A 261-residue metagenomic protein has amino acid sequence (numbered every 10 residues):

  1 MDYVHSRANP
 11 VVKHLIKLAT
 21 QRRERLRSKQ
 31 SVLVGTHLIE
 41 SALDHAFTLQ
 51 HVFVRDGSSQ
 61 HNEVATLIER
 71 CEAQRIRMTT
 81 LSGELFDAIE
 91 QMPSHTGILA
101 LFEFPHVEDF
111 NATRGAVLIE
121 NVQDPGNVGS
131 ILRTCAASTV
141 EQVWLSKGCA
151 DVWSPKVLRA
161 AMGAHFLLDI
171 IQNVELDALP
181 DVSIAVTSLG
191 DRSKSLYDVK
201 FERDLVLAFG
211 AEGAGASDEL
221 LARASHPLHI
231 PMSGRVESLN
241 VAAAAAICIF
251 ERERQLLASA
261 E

Functional and structural regions predicted by a protein language model:
M1-A65, C149-A150: Boundary-proximal intrinsically disordered activation/regulatory segments immediately upstream of a helical core
V4, S31, E120-N121, S146-K147 (+3 more regions): Glycine- and other small-residue-rich loops at beta-strand/loop junctions that grip anionic moieties
G35, D124-S130, L239-A244: Amphipathic alpha-helical repeat scaffolds
N62-Q74, K156, E219-L220: Short, aromatic/basic amphipathic alpha-helical patches
I68-L99: Glycine/small-residue-rich loop that forms an oxyanion/phosphate-binding "nest" at active or ligand-binding sites
R70-A73, E84, L101-R192: RNA substrate-binding interface of SAM-dependent RNA methyltransferases
A100, T134-S138, C149-F166, D218-E261: Structured adenosyl-cofactor binding patch, chiefly the S-adenosyl-L-methionine
A185-G234: Active-site/ligand-binding-proximal alpha/beta "capping" segment
